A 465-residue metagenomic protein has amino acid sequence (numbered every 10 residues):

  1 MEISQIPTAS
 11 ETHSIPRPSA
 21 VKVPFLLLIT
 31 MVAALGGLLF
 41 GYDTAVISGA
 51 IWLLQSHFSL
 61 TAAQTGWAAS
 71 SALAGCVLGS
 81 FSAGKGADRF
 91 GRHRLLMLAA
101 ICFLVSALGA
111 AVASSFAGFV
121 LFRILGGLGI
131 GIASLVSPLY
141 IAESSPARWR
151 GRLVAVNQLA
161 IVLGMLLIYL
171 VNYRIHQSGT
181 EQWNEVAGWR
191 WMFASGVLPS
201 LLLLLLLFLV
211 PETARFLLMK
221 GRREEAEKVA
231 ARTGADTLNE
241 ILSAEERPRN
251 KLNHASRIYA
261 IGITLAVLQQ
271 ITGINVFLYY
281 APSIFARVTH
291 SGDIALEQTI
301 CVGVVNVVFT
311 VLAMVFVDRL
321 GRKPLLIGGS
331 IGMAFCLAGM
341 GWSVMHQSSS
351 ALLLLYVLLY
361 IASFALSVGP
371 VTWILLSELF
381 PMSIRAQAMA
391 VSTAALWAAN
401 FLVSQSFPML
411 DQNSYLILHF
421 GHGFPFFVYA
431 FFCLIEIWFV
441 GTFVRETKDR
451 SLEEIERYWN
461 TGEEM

Functional and structural regions predicted by a protein language model:
E2-E224, E245-M465: Alpha-helical transmembrane bundle of multi-pass membrane proteins
E225-V229: Solenoid-repeat scaffolds in large eukaryotic assemblies
A230-A235, T461-M465: Cytosolic juxtamembrane regulatory segments of multi-pass membrane proteins
A231-R247: Short intracellular "coupling" helices and adjacent cytoplasmic loop segments at the cytosolic face of multi-pass
